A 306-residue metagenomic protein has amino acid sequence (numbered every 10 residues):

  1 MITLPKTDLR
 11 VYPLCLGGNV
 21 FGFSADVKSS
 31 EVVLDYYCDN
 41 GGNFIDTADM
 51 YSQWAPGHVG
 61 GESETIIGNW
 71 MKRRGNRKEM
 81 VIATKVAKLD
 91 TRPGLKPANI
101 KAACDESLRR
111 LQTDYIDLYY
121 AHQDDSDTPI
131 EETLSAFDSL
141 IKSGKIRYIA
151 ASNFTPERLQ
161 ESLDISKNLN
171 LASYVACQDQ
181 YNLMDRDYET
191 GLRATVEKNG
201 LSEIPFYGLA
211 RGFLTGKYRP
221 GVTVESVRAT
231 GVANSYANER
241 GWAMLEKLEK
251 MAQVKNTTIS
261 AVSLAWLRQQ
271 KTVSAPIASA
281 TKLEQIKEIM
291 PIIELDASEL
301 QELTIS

Functional and structural regions predicted by a protein language model:
M1-K78, K142: N-terminal binding-site loop/beta-alpha segment at the start of enzyme catalytic domains that lines or forms
Y12-P13, R77-M80, D114-L118, R147-Y148 (+2 more regions): Short acidic capping loops at alpha-helix termini that bridge into adjacent secondary structure
G17-K28, V86-K101, D127-T128: Active-site mouth loops of central-metabolism enzymes
A25-Y37, L95-L111, L159-D164: Short, acidic/polar
Y51-P56, K88-P93, L214, Q285: A short acidic, helix-capping loop that chelates divalent metal ions and anchors anionic groups
L108-T128: Active-site groove signature of glycoside hydrolases
D124, T128-S306: Beta/alpha (TIM)-barrel catalytic core signal, keyed to glycine-rich beta->alpha loops juxtaposed to Asp/Glu that bind
